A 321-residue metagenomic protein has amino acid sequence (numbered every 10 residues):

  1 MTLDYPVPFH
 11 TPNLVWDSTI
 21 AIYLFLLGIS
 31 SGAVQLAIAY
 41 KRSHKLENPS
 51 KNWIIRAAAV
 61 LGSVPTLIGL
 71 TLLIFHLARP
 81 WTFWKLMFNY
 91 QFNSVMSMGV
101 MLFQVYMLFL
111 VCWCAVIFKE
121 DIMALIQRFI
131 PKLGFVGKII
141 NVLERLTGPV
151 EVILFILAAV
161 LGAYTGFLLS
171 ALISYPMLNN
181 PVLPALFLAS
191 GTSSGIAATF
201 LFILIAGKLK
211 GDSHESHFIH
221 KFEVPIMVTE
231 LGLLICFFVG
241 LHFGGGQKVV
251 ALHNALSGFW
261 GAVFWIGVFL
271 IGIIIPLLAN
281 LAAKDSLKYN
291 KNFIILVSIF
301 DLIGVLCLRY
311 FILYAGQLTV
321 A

Functional and structural regions predicted by a protein language model:
M1-I20, P49, F75-S97, G166-L186 (+3 more regions): Membrane-interface interhelical loops and short amphipathic "cap" helices that link adjacent transmembrane segments
D17-A21, N48-S63, S97-L102, E144-V152 (+2 more regions): Alpha-helical transmembrane segments and their helix-start/interface "positive-inside/aromatic belt" motifs in integral
L24-I29, S43-K45, F109-L287: Long, contiguous internal "core" modules enriched in hydrophobic/ aromatic residues
L27-F109: Membrane helical hairpin/interfacial module
A33, A37, I196, F200 (+3 more regions): Transmembrane alpha-helical segments of multi-pass membrane transport proteins and ion-pumping complexes
L67-L72, I153, V160-L161, V305-V320: Hydrophobic alpha-helical transmembrane segments of integral membrane proteins
L233, D301-L308: Aromatic-anchored segments of alpha-helical transmembrane domains
N280-G304: Interfacial loop-to-transmembrane junctions
